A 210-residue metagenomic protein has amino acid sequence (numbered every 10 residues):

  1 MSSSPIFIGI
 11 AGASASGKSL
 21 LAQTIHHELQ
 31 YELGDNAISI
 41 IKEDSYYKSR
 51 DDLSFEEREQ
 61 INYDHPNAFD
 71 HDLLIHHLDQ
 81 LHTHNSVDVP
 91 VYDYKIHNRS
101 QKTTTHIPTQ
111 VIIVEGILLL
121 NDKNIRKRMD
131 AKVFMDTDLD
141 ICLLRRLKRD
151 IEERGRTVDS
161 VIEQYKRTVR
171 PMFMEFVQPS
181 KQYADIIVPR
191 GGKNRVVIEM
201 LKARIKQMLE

Functional and structural regions predicted by a protein language model:
S2, I107, K148, R170-E210: NTP-dependent small-molecule kinase module
S14: The conserved Walker
K18: Conserved lysine of the Walker
L21: Hydrophobic positions on the alpha1 helix immediately C-terminal to the Walker A/P-loop
H27-I38: Post-Walker A helix-loop "phosphate-sensing" segment adjacent to the P-loop in P-loop NTPases
S39, K48-I96: Conserved nucleotide-sensing/catalytic segment adjacent to the nucleotide-binding pocket in NTP-handling enzymes
H77-V114, L119-L120, K206: Phosphate-binding/switch loop-helix module in NTP-utilizing enzymes
R99-E153: ATP-dependent NMP and nucleoside kinases share a basic, alpha-helical "lid"
